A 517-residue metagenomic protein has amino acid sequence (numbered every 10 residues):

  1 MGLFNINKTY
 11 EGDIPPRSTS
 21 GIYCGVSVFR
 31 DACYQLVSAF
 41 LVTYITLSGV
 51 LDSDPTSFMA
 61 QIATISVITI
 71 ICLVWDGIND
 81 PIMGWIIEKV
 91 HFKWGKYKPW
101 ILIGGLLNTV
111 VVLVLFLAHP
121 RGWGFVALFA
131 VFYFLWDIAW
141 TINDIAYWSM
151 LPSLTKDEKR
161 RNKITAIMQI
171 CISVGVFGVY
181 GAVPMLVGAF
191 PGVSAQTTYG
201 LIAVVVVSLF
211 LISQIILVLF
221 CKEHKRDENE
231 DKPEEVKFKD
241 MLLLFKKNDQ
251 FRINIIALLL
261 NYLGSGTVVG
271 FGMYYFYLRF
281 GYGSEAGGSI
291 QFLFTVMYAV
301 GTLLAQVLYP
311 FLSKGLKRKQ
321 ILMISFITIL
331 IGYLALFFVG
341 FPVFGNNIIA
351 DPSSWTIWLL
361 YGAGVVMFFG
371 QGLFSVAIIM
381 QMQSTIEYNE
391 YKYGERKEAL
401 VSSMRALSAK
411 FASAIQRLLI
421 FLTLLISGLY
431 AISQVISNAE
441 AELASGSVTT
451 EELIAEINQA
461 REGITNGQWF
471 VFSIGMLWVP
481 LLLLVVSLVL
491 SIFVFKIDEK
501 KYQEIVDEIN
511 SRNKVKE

Functional and structural regions predicted by a protein language model:
G2-E517: Membrane-embedded alpha-helical bundles of multi-pass transporters/translocases, especially carrier/permease families
